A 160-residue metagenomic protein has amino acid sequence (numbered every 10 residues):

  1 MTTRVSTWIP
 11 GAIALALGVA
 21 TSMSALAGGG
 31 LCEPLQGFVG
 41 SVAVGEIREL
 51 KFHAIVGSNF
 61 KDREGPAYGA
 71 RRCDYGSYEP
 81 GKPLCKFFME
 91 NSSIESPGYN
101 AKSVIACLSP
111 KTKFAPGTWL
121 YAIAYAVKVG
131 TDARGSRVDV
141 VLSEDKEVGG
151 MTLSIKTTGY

Functional and structural regions predicted by a protein language model:
T2-I13: Bacterial N-terminal signal peptides that target proteins for export
R4, M23-G81, S96: N-terminal leader/targeting segments
I13-T21: Hydrophobic core
P66-Y125: Long, charged/polar, surface-exposed segments that mediate recognition or autoinhibition
V127-A133: Active-site beta-strand termini and strand-to-loop segments that position acidic
R137-G149: Short, exposed beta-strand-loop hairpins at the edges of beta-sheets in extracellular/periplasmic proteins
T158-Y160: Short, solvent-exposed mixed-charge patches
